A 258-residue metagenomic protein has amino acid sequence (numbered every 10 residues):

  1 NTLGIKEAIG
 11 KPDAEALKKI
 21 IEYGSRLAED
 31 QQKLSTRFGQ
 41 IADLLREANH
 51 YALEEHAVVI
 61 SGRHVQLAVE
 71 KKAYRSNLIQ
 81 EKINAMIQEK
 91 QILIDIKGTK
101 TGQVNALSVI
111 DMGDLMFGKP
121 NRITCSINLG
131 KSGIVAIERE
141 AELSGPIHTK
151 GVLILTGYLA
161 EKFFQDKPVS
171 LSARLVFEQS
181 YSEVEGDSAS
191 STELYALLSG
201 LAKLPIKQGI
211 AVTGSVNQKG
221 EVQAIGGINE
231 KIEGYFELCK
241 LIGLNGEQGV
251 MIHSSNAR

Functional and structural regions predicted by a protein language model:
N1-G39, E54-V59, Q165-S170, K203-G209: Conserved C-terminal "switch" segment of AAA+ ATPases
T2-L3, K19, Y23, L44-E47 (+7 more regions): Generic, well-ordered alpha-helical scaffold segments in large soluble proteins
G4-I5, S25-E29, H50, E178-S182 (+1 more regions): A broad detector of the eukaryotic-type serine/threonine protein kinase catalytic domain
A8, D43, L115-M116: N-terminal targeting/docking segments
G10-L17, Q31-A42, V58-G62, A141-T149 (+2 more regions): Conserved phosphate/pyrophosphate-binding and hydrolysis machinery centered on Walker-type P-loop NTPases, extending
A14-L17, L34-L45, A52-M86, Q248-A257: Conserved C-terminal helix/linker of AAA+ ATPases
V58-G157, F163-F164, L241-I242: C-terminal engagement/docking regions of AAA+ P-loop ATPases
K100, N121, I127-L143, I147-R258: Peripheral, non-AAA+ core regions of ATP-driven protein-machinery
